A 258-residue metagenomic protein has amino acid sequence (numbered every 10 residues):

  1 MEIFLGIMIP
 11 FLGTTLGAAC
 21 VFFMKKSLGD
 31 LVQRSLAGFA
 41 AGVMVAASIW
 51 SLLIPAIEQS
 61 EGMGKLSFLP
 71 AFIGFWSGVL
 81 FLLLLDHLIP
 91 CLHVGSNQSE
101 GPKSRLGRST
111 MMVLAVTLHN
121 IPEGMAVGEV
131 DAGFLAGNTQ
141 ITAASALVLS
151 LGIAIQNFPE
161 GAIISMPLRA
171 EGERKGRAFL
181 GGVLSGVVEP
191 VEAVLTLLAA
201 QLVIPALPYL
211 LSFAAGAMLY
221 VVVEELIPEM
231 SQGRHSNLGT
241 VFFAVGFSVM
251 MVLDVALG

Functional and structural regions predicted by a protein language model:
M1-G258: Intrinsically disordered, metal-sensing/regulatory segments
